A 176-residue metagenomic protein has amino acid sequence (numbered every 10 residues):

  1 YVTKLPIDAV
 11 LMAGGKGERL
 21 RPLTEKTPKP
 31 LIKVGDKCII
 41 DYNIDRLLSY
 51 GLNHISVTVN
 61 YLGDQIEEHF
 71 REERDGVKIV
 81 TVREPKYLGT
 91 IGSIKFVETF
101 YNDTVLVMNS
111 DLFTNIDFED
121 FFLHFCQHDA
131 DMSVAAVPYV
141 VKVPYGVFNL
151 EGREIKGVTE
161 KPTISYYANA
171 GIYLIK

Functional and structural regions predicted by a protein language model:
V2-K26: N-terminal nucleotide-binding beta1-loop-alpha1 segment
V2-L5, E25, T99, C126 (+1 more regions): Short, flexible hinge/linker loops that cap or flank conserved catalytic cores
V10-L11, I32, S56, L106 (+1 more regions): Conserved hydrophobic packing residues within short motifs/helices of P-loop NTPase cores of ABC-family ATPases
A13, V59, N109, A136-V137: Short beta-strand/turn micro-motifs composed of small residues that flank or help shape donor/cofactor-binding pockets
P30, K78-V80, E154: Conserved beta-strand segments of alpha/beta enzyme cores
P30-C38: Short catalytic helix/loop segments, enriched in acidic residues and glycine and frequently bearing histidine
K37-F113, D120: Conserved N-terminal catalytic core of the sugar/cofactor nucleotidyltransferase
N115-I175: Conserved core of the sugar-phosphate nucleotidyltransferase
